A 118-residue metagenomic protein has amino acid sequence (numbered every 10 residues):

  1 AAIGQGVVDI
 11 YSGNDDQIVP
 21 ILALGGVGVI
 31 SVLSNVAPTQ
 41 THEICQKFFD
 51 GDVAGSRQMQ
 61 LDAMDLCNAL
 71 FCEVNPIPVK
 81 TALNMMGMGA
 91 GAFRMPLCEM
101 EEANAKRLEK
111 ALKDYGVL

Functional and structural regions predicted by a protein language model:
A1-I3: Distinct, well-ordered alpha-helical segments
Q5-V7, V117: Intrinsically disordered, low-complexity regions
V7-Y11, V27-G28: Structural preference for beta-strand elements that scaffold enzyme active sites
D16-L118: Structured C-terminal cap/extension of enzyme domains
